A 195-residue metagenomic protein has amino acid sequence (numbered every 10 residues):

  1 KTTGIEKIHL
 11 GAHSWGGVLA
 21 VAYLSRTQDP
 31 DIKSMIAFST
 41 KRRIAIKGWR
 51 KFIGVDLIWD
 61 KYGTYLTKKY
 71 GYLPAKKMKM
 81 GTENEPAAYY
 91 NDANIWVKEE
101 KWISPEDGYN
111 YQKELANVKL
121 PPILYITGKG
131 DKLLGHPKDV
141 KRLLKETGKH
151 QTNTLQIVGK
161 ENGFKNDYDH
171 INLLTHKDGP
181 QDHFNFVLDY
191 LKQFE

Functional and structural regions predicted by a protein language model:
K1-I8: Conserved acidic catalytic loop of the alpha/beta-hydrolase fold
G11, W15-W102: Alpha/beta-hydrolase-fold enzymes
W96-L115: Active-site nucleophile elbow and catalytic-triad environment of alpha/beta-hydrolase enzymes
N117-I123, K149-H150: Short, proline-enriched alpha-helix->beta-strand connector loops that line the catalytic pocket of alpha/beta-hydrolase
Y125-T127: Short beta-strand/loop motif that positions the catalytic acidic residue of the alpha/beta-hydrolase fold
K132-D139: Conserved alpha/beta-hydrolase "acid-adjacent" motif
N153-E195: Catalytic active-site module of serine/aspartate enzymes centered on a nucleophile-bearing elbow/loop
